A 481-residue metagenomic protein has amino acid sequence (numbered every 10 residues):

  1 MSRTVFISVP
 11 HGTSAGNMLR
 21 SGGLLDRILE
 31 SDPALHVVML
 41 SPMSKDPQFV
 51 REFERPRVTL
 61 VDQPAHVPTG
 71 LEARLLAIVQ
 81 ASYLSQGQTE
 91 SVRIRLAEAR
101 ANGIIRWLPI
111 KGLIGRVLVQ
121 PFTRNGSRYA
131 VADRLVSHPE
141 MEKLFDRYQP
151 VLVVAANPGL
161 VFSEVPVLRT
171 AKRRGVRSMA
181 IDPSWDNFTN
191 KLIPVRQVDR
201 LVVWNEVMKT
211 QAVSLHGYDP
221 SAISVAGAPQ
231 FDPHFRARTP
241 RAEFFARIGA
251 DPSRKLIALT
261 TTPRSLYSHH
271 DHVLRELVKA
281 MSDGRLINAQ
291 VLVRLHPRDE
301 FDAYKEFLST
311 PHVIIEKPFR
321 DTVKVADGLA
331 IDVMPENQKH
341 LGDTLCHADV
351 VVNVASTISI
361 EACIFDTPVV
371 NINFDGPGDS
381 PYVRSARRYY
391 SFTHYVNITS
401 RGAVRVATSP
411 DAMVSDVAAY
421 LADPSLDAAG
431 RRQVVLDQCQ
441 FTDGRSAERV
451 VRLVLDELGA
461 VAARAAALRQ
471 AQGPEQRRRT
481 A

Functional and structural regions predicted by a protein language model:
M1-S14, M18, P42-M43, Q63-H66 (+3 more regions): Nucleotide-activated donor-dependent transferases that construct or modify glycoconjugates
S8, V38-E142, R147: Conserved N-terminal ligand/cofactor-binding loop architecture of enzyme catalytic domains
G16-I28, F231-V325, A330, A407 (+1 more regions): Conserved catalytic-core segment of nucleotide-activated headgroup transferases in glycan assembly
D133-R134, D182, Q197-V273, R294-F301 (+5 more regions): A nucleotide-sugar donor-handling region in carbohydrate enzymes
E142-V161, A348-V354: Short N-terminal targeting/anchoring amphipathic segment
F145-D146, R298-I360, F365: Donor nucleotide-activated moiety binding/catalytic core segment of transferases that use nucleotide-activated donors
V195-V198, Y218-P220, V225, T357-C439: Catalytic binding pocket for nucleotide-activated donors in carbohydrate/polymer assembly enzymes
Q472: Short Gly/Ser/Thr- and charged-rich N-terminal loops/segments that act as flexible capping/hinge elements
